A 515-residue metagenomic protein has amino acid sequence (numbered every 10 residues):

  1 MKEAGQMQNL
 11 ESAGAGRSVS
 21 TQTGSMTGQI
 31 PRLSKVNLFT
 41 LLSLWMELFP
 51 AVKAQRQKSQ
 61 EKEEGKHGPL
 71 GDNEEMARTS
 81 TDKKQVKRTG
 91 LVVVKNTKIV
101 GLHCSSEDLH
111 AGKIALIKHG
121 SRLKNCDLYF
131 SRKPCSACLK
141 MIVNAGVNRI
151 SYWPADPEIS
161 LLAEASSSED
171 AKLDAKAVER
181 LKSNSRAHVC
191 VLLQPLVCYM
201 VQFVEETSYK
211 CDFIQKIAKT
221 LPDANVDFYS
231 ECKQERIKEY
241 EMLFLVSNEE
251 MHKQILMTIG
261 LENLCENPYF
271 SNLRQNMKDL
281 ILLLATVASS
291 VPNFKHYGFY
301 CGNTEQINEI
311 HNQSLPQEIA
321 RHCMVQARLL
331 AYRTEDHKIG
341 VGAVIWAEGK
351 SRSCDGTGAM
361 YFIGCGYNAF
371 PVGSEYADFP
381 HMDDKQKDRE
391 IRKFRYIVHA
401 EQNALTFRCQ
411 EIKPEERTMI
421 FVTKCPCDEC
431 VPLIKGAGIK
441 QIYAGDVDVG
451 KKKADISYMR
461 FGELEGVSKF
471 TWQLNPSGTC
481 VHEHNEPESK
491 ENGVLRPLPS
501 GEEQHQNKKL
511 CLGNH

Functional and structural regions predicted by a protein language model:
M1-H515: Zinc-dependent deaminase catalytic domain
